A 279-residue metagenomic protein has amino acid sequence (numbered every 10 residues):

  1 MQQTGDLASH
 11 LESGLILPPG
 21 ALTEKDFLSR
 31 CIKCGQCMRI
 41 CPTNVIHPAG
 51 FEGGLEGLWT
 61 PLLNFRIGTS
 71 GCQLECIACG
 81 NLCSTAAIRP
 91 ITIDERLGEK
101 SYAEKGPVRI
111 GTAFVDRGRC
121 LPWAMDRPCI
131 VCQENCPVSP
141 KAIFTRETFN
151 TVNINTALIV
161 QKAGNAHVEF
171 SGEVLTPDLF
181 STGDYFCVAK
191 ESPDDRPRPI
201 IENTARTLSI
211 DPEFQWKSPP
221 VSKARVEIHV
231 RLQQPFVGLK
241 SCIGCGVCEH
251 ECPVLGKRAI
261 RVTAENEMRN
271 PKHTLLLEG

Functional and structural regions predicted by a protein language model:
M1-G279: Non-ligating segments of multi-cofactor redox enzymes
